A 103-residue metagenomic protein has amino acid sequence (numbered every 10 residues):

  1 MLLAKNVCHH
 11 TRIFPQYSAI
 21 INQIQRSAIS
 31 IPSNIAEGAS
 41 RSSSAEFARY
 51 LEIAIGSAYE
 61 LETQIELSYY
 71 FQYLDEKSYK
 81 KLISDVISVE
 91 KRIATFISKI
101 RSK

Functional and structural regions predicted by a protein language model:
M1-K103: Amphipathic alpha-helical assembly/interaction segments
